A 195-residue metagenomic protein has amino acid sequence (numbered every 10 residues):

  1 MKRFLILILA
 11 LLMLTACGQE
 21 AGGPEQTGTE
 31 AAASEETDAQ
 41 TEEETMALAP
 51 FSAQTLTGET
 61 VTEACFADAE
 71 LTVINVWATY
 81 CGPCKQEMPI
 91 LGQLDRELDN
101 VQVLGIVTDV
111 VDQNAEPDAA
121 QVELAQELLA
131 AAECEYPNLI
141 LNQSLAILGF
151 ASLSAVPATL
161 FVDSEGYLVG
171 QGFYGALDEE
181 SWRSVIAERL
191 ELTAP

Functional and structural regions predicted by a protein language model:
M1-F4, I8: Positively charged n-region of N-terminal signal peptides that target proteins for export
L12-A16: C-terminal motif of bacterial Sec signal peptides marking the signal peptidase cleavage site
C17-T29: Bacterial lipoprotein signal-peptidase II cleavage site
P50-T72, R96: A short beta-strand-turn-helix
E70-T72, W77-Y80, V110, A155: Short pre-active-site segment immediately N-terminal to redox-active cysteine/selenocysteine motifs in thiol-based
V76-Q93: Conserved redox-active cysteine motifs that mediate thiol-disulfide chemistry, especially di-cysteine Cys-X(1-2)-Cys
Q121-V162: Short, internal strand/loop/helix patches that form the active-site neighborhood or redox-interaction surface
A158-P195: Thiol-/selenol-based redox modules, centered on thioredoxin-like and closely related oxidoreductase domains
